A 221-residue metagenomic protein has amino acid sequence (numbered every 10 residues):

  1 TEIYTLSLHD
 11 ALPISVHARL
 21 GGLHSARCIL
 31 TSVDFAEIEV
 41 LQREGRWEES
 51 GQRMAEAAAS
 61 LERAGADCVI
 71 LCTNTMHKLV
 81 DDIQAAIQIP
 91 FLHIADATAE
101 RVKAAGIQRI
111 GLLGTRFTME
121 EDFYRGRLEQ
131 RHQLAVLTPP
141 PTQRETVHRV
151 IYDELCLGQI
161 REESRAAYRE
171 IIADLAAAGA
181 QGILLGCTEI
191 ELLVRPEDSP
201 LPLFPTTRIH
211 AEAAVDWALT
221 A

Functional and structural regions predicted by a protein language model:
T1-D10: Single conserved hydrophobic/aromatic residue that forms the stacking wall/gate of nucleotide- or nucleobase-binding
S25-E49, H148-L157: N-terminal beta-loop-helix "entrance" segment that forms/cooperates in small-molecule cofactor or anionic ligand
E44-S60, R161-E170: Glycine-rich, highly charged phosphate/nucleotide-binding loops
A59-G65, K103, A176: Non-catalytic positions within long, well-ordered alpha-helices that form the structural scaffold/packing of enzyme
T75-I89, I94, R125, L192-P200: Short Gly/Thr/Asp-enriched flexible loops that form oxyanion-binding sites at enzyme active sites
L113-A178: Active-site rim beta-loop-alpha module in soluble metabolic enzymes
T142-T146, F204-A221: Short, flexible loop segments at boundaries between secondary-structure elements
Y152, R165-I209: A C-terminal functional module that forms or caps the active site or interfaces directly with catalytic machinery
